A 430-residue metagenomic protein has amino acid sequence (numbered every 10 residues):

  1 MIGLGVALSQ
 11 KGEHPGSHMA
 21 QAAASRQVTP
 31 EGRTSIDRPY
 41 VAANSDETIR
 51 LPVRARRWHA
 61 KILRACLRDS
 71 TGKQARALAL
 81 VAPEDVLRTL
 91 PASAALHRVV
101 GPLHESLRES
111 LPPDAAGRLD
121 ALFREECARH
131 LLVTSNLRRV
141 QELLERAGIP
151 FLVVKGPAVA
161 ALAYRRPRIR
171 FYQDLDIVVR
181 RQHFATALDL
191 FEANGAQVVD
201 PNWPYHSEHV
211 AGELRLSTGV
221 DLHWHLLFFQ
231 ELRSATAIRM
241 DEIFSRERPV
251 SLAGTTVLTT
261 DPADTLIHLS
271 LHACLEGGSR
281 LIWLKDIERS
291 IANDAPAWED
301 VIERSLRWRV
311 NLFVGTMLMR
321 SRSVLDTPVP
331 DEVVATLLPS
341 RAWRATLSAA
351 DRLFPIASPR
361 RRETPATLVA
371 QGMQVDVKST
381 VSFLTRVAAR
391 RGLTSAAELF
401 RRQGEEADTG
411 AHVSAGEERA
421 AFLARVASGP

Functional and structural regions predicted by a protein language model:
I2-K11: Extreme N-terminal basic, low-complexity initiation segments that serve as generic localization/processing leaders
A7, S25-R26: Short helix-onset patch at the extreme N-terminus, typifying the N->h transition of secretory signal peptides
A20, R26, G32, I36-Q173 (+1 more regions): Conserved NTP-donor binding/palm subdomain of two-metal-ion nucleotidyltransferases/polymerases, i.e., the charged
